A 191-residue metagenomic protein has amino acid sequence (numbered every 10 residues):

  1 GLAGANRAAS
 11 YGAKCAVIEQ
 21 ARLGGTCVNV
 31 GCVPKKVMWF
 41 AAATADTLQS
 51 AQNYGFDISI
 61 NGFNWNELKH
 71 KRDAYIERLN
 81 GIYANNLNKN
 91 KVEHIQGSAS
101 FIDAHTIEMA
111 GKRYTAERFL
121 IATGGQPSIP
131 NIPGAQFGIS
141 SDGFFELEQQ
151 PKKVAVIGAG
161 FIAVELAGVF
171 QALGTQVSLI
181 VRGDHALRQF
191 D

Functional and structural regions predicted by a protein language model:
G1-V17, V156, I162-A172: N-terminal Rossmann-like FAD-binding beta1-loop-alpha1 element of flavoenzymes
N6-Q150, G183-L187: Glycine-rich flavin
E148-F190: Rossmann-like NAD(P)H-binding beta-loop-alpha module
